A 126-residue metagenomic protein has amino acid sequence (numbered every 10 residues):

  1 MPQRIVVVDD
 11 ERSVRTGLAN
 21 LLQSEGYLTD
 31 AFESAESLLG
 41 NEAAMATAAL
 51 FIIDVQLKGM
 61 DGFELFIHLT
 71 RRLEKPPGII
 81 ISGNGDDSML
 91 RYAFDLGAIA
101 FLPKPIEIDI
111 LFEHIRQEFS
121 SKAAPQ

Functional and structural regions predicted by a protein language model:
R12-D30, L96: Two-component/phosphorelay signaling modules centered on CheY-like receiver
R15, V55-K58: The feature encodes the CheY-like receiver
A31-L50: Acidic, metal-coordinating helix/loop segments flanking the phosphotransfer/catalytic sites of two-component signaling
E33-S34, D61-E64: Acidic catalytic/metal-coordinating carboxylates
F63-K75: Short amphipathic alpha-helix used as the core "switch/output" element in two-component signaling
E64, G85-A100: Alpha4 helix (beta4-alpha4-beta5 surface) of REC/receiver domains from two-component response regulators
S88, I106-R116: C-terminal output helix
